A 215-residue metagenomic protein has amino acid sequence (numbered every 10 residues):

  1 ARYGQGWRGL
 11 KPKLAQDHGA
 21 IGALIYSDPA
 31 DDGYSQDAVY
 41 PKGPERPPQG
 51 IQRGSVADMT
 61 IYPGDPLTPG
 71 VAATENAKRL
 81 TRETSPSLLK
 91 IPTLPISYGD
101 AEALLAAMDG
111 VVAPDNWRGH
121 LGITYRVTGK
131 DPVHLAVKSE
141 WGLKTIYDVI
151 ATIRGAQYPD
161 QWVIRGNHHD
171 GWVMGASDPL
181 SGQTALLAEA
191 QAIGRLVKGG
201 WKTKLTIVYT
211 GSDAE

Functional and structural regions predicted by a protein language model:
A1, G22-Y26, D31, P92-I96 (+3 more regions): Structural recognition of the beta-strand scaffold that forms the well-ordered cores of secreted hydrolase catalytic
A1-T84, P92, M174, D178 (+1 more regions): Extracellular/luminal Protease-associated
G6-R8, L14, G171-E215: Acidic/histidine-rich catalytic neighborhood of metal-dependent amide-processing enzymes
P66-A176, Q191, R195, G199: Soluble metallo-hydrolase cores and metallopeptidase-like ectodomains found primarily in the secretory/periplasmic
